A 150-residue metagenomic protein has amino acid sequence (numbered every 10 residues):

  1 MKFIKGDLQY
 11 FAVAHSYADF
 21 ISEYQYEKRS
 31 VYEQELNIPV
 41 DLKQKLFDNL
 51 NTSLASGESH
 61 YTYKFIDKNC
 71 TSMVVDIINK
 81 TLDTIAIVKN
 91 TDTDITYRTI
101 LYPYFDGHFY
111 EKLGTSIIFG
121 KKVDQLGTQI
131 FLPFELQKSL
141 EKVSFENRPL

Functional and structural regions predicted by a protein language model:
M1-L150: Soluble extramembrane regions of membrane proteins in the secretory/endomembrane system
